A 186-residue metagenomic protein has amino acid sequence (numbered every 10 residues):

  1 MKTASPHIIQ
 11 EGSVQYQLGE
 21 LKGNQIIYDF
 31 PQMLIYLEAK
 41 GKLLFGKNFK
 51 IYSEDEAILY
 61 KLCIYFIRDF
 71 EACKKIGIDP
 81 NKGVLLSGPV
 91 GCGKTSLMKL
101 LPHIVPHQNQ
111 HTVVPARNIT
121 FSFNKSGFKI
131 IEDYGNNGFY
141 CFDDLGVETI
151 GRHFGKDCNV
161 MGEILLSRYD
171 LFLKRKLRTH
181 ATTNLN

Functional and structural regions predicted by a protein language model:
M1-D79: A short, basic N-terminal segment
K2-T3, S13, G23, V147-N186: Replace "adjacent to P-loop NTPase cores in ATP/GTP-dependent enzymes" with "adjacent to NTP-binding cores
L86: Hydrophobic anchor at the beta1->P-loop junction of P-loop NTPases
G91-K94: Conserved glycine(s) of the Walker
L97, L101: Hydrophobic positions on the alpha1 helix immediately C-terminal to the Walker A/P-loop
P102-N137, R152-C158: Short glycine-rich substrate-engagement loop in P-loop NTPases that contacts/grips substrate
D143-L145: Walker B catalytic acidic pair
